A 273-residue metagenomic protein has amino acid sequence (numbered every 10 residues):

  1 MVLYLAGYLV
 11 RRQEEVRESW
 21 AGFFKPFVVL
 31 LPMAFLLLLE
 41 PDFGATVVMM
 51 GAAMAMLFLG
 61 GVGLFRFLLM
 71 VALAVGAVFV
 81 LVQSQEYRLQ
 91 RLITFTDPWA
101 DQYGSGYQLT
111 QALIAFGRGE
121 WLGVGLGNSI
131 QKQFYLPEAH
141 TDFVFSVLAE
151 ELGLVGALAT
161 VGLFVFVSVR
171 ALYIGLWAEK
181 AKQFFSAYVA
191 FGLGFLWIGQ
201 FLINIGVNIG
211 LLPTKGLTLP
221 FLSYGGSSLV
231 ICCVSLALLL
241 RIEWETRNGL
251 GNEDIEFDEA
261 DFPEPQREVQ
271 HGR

Functional and structural regions predicted by a protein language model:
M1-Q108, S146-V207, V234, D254-R273: Hydrophobic alpha-helical transmembrane segments of multi-pass inner membrane proteins, especially in bacterial systems
A34-E40, G117-L122, I203, I209-T218 (+1 more regions): Transmembrane alpha-helix interface/packing and boundary motifs in multi-pass membrane proteins, characterized by
D42-V47, V124-S129, A139-T141, P213-K215 (+2 more regions): Transmembrane helix boundary and interhelical junction motifs in multipass membrane proteins
V48-M49, G127-K132, L163, N208-T218 (+1 more regions): Re-entrant/interfacial helical elements at transmembrane boundaries that shape and gate the permeation pathway
G106-G127: Extracytosolic (periplasmic/ER-lumenal) interhelical loops and adjacent juxtamembrane/interface segments of multi-pass
E120-L152, A178-K182: Long extracytoplasmic/lumenal interhelical loops at the membrane interface of multi-pass membrane proteins
V124-G125, V155-T160, V230, I242 (+1 more regions): Extended hydrophobic-aromatic, low-complexity segments
G210-I255: Transmembrane alpha-helices of multi-pass inner-membrane enzymes
